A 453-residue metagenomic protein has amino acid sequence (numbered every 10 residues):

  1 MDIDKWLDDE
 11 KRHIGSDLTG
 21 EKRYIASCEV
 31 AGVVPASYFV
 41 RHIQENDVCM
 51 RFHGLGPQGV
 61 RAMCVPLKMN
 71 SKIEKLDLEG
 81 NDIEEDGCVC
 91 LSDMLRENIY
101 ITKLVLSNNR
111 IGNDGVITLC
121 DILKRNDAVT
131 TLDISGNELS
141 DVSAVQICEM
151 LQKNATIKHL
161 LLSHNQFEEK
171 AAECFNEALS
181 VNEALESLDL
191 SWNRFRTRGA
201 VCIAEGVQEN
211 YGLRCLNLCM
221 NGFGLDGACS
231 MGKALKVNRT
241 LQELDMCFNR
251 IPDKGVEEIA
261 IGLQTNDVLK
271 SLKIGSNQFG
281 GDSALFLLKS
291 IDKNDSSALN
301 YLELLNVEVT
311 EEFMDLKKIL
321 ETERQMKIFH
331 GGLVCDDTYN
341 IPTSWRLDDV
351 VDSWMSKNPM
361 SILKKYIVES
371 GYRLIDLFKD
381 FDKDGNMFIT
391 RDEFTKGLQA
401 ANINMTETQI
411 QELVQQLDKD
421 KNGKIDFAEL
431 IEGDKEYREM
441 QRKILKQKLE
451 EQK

Functional and structural regions predicted by a protein language model:
M1-K453: Leucine-rich tandem repeat or coiled-coil scaffolds
